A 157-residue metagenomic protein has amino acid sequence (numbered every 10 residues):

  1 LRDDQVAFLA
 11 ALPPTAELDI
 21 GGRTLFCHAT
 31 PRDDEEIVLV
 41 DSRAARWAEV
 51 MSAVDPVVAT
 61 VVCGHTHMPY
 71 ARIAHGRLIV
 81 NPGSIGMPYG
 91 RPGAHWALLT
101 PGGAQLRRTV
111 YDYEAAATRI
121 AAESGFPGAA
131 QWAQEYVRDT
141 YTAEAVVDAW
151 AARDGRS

Functional and structural regions predicted by a protein language model:
L1-T60: Conserved catalytic scaffold of divalent metal-dependent phosphoesterases
V6, P14, M68, S84-M87: Short beta-turn/strand-loop junction motif enriched in small, turn-promoting residues
L9, H28, H65, G83 (+1 more regions): Divalent metal-coordination and catalytic microenvironments
P13-E17, M68-P69, A94-W96: Short, acidic/polar N-cap/turn motifs at the starts of alpha helices
T24-C27, V61-C63, L78-P82, L106: Short hydrophobic-aromatic micro-motifs
R32-D34, V61-I73, M87-P92: Active-site environment of divalent metal-dependent phosphoester hydrolases
E49-M51, T66, S84: Short secondary-structure capping micro-motifs at structural edges
I73-S157: Acidic, His/Gly-rich catalytic cores of divalent-metal-dependent hydrolytic chemistry
